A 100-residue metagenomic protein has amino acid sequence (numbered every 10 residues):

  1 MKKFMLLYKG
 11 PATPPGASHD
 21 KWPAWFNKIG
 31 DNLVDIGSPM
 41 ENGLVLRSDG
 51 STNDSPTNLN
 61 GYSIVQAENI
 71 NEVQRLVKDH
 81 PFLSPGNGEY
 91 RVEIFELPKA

Functional and structural regions predicted by a protein language model:
M1-A100: Conserved, structured core segments of small domains
